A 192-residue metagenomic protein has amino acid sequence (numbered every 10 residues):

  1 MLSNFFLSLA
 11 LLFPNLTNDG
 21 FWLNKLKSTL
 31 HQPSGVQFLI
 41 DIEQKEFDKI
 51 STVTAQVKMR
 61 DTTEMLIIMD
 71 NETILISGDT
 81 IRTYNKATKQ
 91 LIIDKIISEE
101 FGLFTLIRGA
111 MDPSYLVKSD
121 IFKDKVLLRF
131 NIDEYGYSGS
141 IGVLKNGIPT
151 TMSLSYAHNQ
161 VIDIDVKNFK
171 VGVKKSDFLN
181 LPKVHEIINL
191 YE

Functional and structural regions predicted by a protein language model:
L2-T52, D61-E64, K183-E192: N-terminal leader/targeting segments and the immediate start of mature chains
L16-T17, E43-Q44, F122-K125, I132-S138 (+1 more regions): Non-transmembrane domains of secretory- and envelope-associated proteins
I50-T54, M69-D70, S77-G78, Y135-S140 (+2 more regions): Short, surface-exposed coil-to-beta transition loops
A55-G102, V161-I162: An acidic-aromatic
A55-M59, I141-V143, V166: Extended lipid/amphipathic-ligand handling interfaces
L66-I67, T83, D124-I132: Generic recognition of long tandem-repeat/solenoid scaffolds
I96-K123: Flexible, surface-exposed loop/linker segments and immediately adjacent secondary-structure boundaries
